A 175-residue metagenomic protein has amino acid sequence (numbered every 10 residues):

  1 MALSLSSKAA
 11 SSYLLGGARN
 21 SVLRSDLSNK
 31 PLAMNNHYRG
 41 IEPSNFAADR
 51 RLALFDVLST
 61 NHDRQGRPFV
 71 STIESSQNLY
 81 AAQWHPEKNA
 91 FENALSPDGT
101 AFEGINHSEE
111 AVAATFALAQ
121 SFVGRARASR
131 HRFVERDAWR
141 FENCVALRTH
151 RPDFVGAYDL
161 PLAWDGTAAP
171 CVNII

Functional and structural regions predicted by a protein language model:
M1-I175: Amide-donor transfer/coupling interface in amidating biosynthetic enzymes
